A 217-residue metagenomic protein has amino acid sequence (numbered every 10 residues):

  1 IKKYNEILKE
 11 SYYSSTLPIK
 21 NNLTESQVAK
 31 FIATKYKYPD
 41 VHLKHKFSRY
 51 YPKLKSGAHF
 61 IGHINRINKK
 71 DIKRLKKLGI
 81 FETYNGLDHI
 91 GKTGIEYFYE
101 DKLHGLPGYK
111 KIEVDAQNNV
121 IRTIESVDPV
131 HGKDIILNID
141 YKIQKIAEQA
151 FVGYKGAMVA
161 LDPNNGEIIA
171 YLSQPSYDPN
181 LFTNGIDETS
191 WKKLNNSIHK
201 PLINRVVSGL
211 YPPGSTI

Functional and structural regions predicted by a protein language model:
I1-A157, L172, S176-R205, L210: Extracytoplasmic/periplasmic proteins that interact with beta-lactams or build/remodel peptidoglycan
M158-P163: Short hydrophobic alpha-helical segments used for membrane anchoring or interfacial signaling
P212-T216: Active-site rim segments in enzyme catalytic domains, especially the processed small/beta chain of N-terminal
